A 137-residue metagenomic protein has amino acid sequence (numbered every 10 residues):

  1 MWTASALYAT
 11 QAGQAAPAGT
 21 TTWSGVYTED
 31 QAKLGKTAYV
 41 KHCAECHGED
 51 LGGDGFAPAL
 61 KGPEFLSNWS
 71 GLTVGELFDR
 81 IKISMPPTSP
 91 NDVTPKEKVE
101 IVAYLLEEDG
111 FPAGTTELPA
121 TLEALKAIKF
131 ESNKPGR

Functional and structural regions predicted by a protein language model:
M1-A9: C-terminal segment of classical bacterial N-terminal signal peptides
Y8, G13-A15, K134-R137: Intrinsically disordered, low-complexity linkers and terminal tails enriched in Pro/Gly and often acidic or mixed-charge
G13-A38: Electrostatic cytochrome c docking/interface patches
A18-T22, C46, G55, L60-E64 (+3 more regions): Residue-level signal for pocket-adjacent positions within structured domains
G19, P90-R137: Flexible coil segments in periplasmic/lumen-exposed cytochrome c-class electron-transfer proteins
V26-L34, G52-P86: Gly/Gly-Pro-rich "capping" loops immediately C-terminal to redox-active cysteine motifs in periplasmic/lumenal
G35, Y39-D50, I101, L105: The canonical Cys-X-X-Cys-His
